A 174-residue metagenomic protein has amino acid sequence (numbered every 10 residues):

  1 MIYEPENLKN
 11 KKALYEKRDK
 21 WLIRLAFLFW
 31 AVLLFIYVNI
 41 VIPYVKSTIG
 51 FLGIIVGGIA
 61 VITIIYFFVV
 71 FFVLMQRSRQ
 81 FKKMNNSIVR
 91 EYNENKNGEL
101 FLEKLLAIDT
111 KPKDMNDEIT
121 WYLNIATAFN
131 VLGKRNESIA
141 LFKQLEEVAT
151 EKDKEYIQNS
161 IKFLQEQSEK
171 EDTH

Functional and structural regions predicted by a protein language model:
Y3-E4, G57-T63, R90-K104: Helix-turn-helix repeat elements of alpha-solenoid scaffolds
A13-W21, I40-Y44, I64-R90: Transmembrane-cytosolic junction motif
I36-I55: Membrane-interfacial hairpin junctions
S78-R79, M115-E118, E151-K152, Y156: Residue signature of alpha-solenoid helical repeat architecture, marking inter-repeat boundaries and helix-start
E91-Y92, F129, Q165: Residue at a conserved register position within TPR or TPR-like alpha-solenoid repeats
